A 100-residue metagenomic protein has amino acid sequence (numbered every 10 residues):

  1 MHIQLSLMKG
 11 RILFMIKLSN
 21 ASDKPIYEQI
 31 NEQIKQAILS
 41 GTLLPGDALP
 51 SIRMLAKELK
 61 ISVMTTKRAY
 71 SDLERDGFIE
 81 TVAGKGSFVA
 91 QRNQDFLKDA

Functional and structural regions predicted by a protein language model:
M1-Q4, K60-S62: Intrinsically disordered, low-complexity Ser/Thr- and Pro-rich stretches
H2-A48, M54: Extreme N-terminal segment that seeds HTH/winged-HTH DNA-binding domains in transcriptional regulators
K24-P25, K60, D99: Residue-level marker of alpha-helix boundaries and capping positions
L49-E80: N-terminal helix-turn-helix
D76-A100: HTH-adjacent hinge/linker in prokaryotic transcriptional regulators
